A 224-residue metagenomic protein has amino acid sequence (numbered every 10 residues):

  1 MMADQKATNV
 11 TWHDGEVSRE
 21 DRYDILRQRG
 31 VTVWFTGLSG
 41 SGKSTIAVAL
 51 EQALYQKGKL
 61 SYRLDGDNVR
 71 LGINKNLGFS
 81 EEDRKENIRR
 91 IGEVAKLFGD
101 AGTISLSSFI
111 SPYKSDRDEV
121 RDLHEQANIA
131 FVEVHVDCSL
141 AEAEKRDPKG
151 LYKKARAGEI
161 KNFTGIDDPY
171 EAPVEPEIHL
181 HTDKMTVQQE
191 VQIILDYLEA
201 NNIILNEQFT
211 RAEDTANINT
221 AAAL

Functional and structural regions predicted by a protein language model:
M1-T32: Extreme N-terminal, non-catalytic leader segments that precede Walker-type/kinase nucleotide-binding cores
F35: Hydrophobic anchor at the beta1->P-loop junction of P-loop NTPases
S39: The conserved Walker
K43: Conserved lysine of the Walker
V48-K96, D100: Conserved substrate/cofactor phosphate-moiety recognition/catalytic segment in nucleotide-dependent phosphotransferases
R63, F131-E133, E177-H179: Conserved beta-strand scaffold positions in the cores of enzyme catalytic domains, especially in NTP/NDP-utilizing
G72-F79, D83, A95-A155, N162: ATP-dependent NMP and nucleoside kinases share a basic, alpha-helical "lid"
D137-L140, K145-I193, A200-N219, A223-L224: Small-molecule kinase domains that catalyze NTP-dependent phosphoryl transfer to phosphate-bearing small molecules
